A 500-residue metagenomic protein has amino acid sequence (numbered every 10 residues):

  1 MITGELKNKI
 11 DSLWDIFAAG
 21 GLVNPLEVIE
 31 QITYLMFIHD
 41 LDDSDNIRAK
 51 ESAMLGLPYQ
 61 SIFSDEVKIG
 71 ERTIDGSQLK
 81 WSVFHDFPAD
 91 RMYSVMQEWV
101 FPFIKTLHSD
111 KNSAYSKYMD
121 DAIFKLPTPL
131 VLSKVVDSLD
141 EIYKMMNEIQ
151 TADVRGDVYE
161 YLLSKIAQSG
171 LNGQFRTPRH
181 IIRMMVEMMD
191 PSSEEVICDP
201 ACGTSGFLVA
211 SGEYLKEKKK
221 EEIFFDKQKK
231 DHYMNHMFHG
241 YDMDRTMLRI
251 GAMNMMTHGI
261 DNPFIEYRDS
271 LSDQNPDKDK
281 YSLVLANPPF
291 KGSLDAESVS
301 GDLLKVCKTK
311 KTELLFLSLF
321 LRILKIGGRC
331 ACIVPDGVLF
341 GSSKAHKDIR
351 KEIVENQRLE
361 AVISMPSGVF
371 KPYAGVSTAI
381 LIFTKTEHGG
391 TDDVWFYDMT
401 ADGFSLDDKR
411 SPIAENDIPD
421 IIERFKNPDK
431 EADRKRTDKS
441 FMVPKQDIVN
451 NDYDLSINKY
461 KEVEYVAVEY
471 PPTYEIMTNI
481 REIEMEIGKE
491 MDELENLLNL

Functional and structural regions predicted by a protein language model:
M1-S193, F264-N275, S364-G368, T391-S405 (+1 more regions): Non-catalytic, mostly N-terminal accessory regions of nucleic-acid modification and defense proteins
D11, D137, D231, D261-I265 (+4 more regions): Short acidic (Asp/Glu) and glycine-rich catalytic loops that position anionic groups and cofactors
V28, I32, M243-I250, I265 (+1 more regions): Conserved Class I SAM-dependent methyltransferase catalytic core
D42, T204, T246, S272 (+5 more regions): Conserved nucleotide-binding/hydrolysis micro-motifs of P-loop NTPases
E148, A201, G240-D244, L283 (+7 more regions): Hydrophobic alpha-helical scaffolding
N172-A286, K291-D295, G301-D302, K310 (+5 more regions): Conserved S-adenosyl-L-methionine
H236-H239, R268, V299-K305, S364-P366 (+1 more regions): Short beta-alpha connecting loops at secondary-structure transitions that line or flank enzyme active sites
R358-L359, K371-I421: C-terminal, active-site-flanking charged/polar segments
